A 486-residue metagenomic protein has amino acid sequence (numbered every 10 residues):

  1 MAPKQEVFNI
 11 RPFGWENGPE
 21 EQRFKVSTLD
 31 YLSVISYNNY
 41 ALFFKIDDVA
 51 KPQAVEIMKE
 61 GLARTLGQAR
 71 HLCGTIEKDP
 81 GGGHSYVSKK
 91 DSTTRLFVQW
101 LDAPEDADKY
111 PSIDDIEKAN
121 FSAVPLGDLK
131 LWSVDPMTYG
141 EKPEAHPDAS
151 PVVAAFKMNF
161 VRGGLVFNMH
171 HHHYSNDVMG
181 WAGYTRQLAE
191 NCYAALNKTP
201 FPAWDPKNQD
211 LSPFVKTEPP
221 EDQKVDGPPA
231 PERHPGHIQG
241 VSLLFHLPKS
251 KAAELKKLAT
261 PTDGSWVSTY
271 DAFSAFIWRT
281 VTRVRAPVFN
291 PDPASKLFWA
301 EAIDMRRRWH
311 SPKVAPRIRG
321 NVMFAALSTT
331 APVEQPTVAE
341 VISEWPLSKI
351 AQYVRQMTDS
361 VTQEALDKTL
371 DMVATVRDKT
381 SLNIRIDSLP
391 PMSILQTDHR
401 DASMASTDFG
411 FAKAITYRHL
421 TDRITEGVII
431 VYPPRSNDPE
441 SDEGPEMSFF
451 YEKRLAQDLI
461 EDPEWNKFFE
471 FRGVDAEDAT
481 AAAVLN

Functional and structural regions predicted by a protein language model:
M1-G81, L244, K251-N486: Acyl-CoA-dependent O-acyltransferases
A2-F13, P19, I113-A145, A154 (+4 more regions): Non-catalytic, low-complexity flexible loops and terminal extensions
V26-L29, G140-E144, V152-A155, P229-P231 (+2 more regions): Eukaryotic intrinsically disordered and solvent-exposed regulatory patches
L32-N38, N159-V161, P235-H237: Short, flexible turn/loop "capping" segments at secondary-structure junctions
N39-P52, Y86-V124, Q239-V241, R306-H310 (+1 more regions): Acyl-group handling in specialized metabolite and lipid biosynthesis
A63-N168: Acyl-thioester-dependent condensation/acyltransferase catalytic cores
E144-D148, H234-G236, I384-I386, H419-L420: Short Gly/Pro-enriched turn/cap motifs at secondary-structure boundaries
V166-H170, E446-S448: Short hydrophobic beta-strand segments that form the core of ligand-binding sensory/regulatory domains
